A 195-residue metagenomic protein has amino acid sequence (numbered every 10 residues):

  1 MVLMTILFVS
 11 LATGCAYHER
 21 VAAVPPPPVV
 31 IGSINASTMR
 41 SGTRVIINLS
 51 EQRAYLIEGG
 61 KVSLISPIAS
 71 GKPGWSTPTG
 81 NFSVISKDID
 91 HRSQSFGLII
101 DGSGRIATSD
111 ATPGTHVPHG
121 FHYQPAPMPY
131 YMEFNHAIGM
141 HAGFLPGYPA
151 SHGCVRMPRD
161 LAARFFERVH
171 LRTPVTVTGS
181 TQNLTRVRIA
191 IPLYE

Functional and structural regions predicted by a protein language model:
M1-L3: Bacterial N-terminal signal peptides that target proteins for export
V9-I31: Bacterial Sec signal peptide processing site at the extreme N-terminus
C15, R20-V21, T38, W75 (+2 more regions): Exported/periplasmic cell-wall-interacting domains
P28-R44, L49-S50, L64-K72, T77-S83 (+3 more regions): N-terminal post-signal-peptidase region of extra-cytosolic proteins
R53-A54: Gly/Thr-rich phosphate-binding beta-strand-loop-beta motif of the actin/hexokinase/Hsp70
I57-G60, N135-H136: Short acidic-glycine loop/turn motifs at beta-strand connectors
G60, D90, T181-L184: Short, charged beta-turn/beta-strand-edge "cap" motif at the junction between a beta-strand and an adjacent loop
